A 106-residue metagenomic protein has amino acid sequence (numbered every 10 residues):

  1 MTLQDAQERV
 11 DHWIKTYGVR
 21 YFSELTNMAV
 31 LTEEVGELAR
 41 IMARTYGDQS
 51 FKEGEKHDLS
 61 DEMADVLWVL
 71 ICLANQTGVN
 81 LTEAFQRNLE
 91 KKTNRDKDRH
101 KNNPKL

Functional and structural regions predicted by a protein language model:
M1-M63, L67-L106: Flexible "arm" and connector segments at domain edges
